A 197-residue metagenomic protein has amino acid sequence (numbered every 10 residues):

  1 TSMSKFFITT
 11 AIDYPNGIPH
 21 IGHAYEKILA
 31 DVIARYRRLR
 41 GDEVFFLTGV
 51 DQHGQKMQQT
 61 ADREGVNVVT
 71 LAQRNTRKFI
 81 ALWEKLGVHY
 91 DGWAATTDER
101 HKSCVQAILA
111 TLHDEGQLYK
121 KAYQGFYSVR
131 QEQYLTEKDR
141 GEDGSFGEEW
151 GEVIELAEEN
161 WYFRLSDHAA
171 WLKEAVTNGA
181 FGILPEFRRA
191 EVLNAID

Functional and structural regions predicted by a protein language model:
S2-D197: N-terminal, positively charged nucleic-acid-binding surface of large information/translation enzymes
